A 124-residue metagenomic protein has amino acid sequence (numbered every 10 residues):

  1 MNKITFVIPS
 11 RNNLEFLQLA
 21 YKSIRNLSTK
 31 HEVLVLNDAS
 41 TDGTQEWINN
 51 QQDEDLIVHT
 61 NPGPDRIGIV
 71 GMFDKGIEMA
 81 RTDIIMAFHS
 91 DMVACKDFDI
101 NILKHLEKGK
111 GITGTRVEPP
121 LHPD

Functional and structural regions predicted by a protein language model:
M1-S23: N-proximal low-complexity "stem/linker" segments adjacent to membrane-targeting elements
K22-H31: Short, acidic, metal-binding catalytic loop of nucleotide-sugar glycosyltransferases
N37-E46: A conserved acidic beta->alpha catalytic loop
G63-A80: Glycine-rich, basic loop-to-helix element that forms the pyrophosphate-binding segment of sugar-nucleotide handling
I85: Short aromatic/hydrophobic "clamp" motif used to bind/position activated sugar donors
H89-V93: The conserved acidic donor/metal-binding loop of glycosyltransferases
D99-I112: Conserved donor-nucleotide/metal-binding helix-loop-beta segment in metal-dependent transferases, i.e., the alpha-helix
T113-D124: Short beta-strand-to-loop element that shapes/binds the nucleotide-sugar donor at the catalytic cleft/hinge
